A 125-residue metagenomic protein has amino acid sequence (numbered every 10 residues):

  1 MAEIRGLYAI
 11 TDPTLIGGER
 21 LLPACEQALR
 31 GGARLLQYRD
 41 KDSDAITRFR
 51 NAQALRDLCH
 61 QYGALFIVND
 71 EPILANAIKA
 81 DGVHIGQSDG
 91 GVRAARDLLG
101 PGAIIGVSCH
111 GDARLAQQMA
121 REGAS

Functional and structural regions predicted by a protein language model:
M1-V92, D97-S125: Conserved N-terminal beta1-alpha1 strand-loop-helix module at the mouth
